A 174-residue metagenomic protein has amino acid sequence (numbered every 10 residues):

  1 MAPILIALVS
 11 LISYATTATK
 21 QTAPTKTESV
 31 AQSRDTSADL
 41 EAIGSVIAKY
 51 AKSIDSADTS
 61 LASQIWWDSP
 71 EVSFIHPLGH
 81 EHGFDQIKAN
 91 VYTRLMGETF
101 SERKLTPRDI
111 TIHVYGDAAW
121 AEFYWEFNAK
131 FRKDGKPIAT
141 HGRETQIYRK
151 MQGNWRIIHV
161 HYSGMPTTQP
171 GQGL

Functional and structural regions predicted by a protein language model:
M1-S13: Bacterial N-terminal signal peptides
T16-I65, G171-L174: Short, low-complexity N-terminal intrinsically disordered segments enriched in polar/charged residues
T22-T25, W120, H141-T168: Short beta-strand edge/turn micro-motifs at domain boundaries
R34, K133-A139, T167-Q172: A short acidic/glycine-rich loop-to-helix N-cap element
E41-A42, T59-V114, Y124, A139: A solvent-exposed, acidic/Ser-Thr-rich amphipathic alpha-helical stretch
W66, W125-F127, H161-G164: Short beta-strand segments enriched in hydrophobic/aromatic residues within well-folded beta-rich domains
D117-F127: A short hydrophobic beta-strand element
F127-K133, Y148: Beta-strand elements of well-folded, non-transmembrane domains
